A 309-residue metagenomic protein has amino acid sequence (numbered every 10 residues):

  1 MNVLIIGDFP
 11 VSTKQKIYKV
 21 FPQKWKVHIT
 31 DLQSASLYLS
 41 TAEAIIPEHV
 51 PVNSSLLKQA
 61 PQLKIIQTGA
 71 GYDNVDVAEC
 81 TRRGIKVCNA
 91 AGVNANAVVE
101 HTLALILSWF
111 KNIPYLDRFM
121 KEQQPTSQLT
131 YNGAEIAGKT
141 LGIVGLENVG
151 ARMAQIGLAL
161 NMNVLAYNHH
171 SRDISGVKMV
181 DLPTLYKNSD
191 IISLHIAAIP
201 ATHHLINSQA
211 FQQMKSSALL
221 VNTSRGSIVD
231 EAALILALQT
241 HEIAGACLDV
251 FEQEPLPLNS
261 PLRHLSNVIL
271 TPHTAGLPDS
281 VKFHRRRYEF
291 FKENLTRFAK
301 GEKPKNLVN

Functional and structural regions predicted by a protein language model:
M1-A42, N161: N-terminal glycine-/charge-rich "phosphate-binding" loop or analogous flexible N-terminal tail
K16, T81, N89-V98, Y115 (+1 more regions): C-terminal helix-to-coil terminal segments
P51-S54, H170-P261: Rossmann-like adenosine-cofactor binding region
A91-T140, Q155: Phosphate-binding beta-alpha-beta segment of Rossmann-like dinucleotide-binding domains, i.e., the NAD(P)
L146-E147: Glycine-rich Rossmann-fold phosphate-binding loop(s) that bind the pyrophosphate of adenine dinucleotide cofactors
G150-A151: N-terminal Rossmann-fold NAD(P) dinucleotide-binding loop
A159-S175: NAD(P)-binding Rossmann-fold cofactor-contacting core
